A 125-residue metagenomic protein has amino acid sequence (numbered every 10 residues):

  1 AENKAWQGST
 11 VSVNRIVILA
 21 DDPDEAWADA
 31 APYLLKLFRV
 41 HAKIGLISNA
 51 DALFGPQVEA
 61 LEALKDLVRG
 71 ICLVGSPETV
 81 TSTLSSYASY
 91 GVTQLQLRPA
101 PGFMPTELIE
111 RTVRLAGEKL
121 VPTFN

Functional and structural regions predicted by a protein language model:
A1-N125: Active-site-adjacent structural elements that line small-molecule/cofactor binding pockets in enzymes
